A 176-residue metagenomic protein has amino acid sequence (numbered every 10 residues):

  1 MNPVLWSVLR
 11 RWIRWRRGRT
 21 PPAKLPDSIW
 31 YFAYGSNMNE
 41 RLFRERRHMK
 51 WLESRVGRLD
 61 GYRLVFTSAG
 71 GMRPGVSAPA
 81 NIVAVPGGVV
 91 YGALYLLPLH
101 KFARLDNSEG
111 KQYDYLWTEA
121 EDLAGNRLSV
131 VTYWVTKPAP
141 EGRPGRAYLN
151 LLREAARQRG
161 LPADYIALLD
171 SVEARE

Functional and structural regions predicted by a protein language model:
M1-E176: Glycine-aromatic micro-motifs
